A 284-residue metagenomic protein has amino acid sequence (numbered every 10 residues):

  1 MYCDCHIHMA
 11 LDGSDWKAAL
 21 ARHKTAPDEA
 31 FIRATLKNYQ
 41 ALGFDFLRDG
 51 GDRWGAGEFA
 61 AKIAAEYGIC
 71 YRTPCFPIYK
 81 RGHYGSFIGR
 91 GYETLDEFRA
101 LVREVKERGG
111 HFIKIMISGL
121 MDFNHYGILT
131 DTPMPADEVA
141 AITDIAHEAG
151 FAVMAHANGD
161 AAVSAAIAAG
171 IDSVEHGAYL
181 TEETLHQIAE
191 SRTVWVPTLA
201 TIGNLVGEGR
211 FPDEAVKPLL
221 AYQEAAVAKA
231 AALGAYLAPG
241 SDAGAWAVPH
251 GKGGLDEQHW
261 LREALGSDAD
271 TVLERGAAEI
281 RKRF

Functional and structural regions predicted by a protein language model:
Y2-I63, G82-Y84: Metal-associated gating/positioning segment near the N- to mid-region
H8-D12, R53-G57, K80-R81, G119-F123 (+4 more regions): Active-site environment of divalent metal-dependent phosphoester hydrolases
G13-K17, V163-I167, T201-D213, S241-A264: Histidine/acidic-residue-rich catalytic or RNA/ligand-binding cores of hydrolases and nuclease-related proteins
W16-F31, G82-L101, A152-M154, E214: Active-site mouth loops of central-metabolism enzymes
E29-E58, G68-I78, G110-F123, A152 (+2 more regions): Divalent metal-dependent hydrolysis catalytic cores, especially in the metallo-beta-lactamase
G57-C70, T130-A136, A140, A165-Y179 (+1 more regions): Short, electropositive alpha-helical surface patch
D96-M116, M121-W195, V216-A238, T271: Histidine/acidic residue-rich metal-binding segments in metalloenzymes
E148, A221-F284: His/Asp/Glu-enriched, well-ordered alpha-helical/loop segment that forms or immediately abuts the divalent-metal
